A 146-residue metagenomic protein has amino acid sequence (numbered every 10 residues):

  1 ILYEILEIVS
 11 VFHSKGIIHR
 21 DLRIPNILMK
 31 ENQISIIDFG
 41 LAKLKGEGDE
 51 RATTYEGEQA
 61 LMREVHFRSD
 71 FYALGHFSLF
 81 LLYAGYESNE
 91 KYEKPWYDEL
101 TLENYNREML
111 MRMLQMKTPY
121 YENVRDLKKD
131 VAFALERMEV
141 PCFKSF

Functional and structural regions predicted by a protein language model:
I1-L2: Activation segment signature within eukaryotic-like protein kinase domains
V9-M29: Catalytic-loop of the protein kinase fold
S35-D38: Pre-DFG segment of protein kinase catalytic domains
L41-N106: C-lobe/activation-segment region of protein kinase-like
K117-Y120, R125-P141: Terminal C-lobe "cap" of eukaryotic-type protein kinase domains
F143-F146: Post-kinase regulatory C-tail/linker adjacent to protein kinase catalytic domains
